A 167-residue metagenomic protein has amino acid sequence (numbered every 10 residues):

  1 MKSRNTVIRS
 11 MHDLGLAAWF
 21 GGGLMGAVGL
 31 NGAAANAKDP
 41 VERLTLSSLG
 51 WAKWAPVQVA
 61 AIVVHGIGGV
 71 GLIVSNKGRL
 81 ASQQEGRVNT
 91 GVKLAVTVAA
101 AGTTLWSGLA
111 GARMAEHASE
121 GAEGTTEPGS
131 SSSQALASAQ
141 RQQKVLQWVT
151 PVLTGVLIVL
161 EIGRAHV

Functional and structural regions predicted by a protein language model:
M1-V167: Short amphipathic, positively biased membrane-proximal segments that drive organelle/inner-membrane targeting
